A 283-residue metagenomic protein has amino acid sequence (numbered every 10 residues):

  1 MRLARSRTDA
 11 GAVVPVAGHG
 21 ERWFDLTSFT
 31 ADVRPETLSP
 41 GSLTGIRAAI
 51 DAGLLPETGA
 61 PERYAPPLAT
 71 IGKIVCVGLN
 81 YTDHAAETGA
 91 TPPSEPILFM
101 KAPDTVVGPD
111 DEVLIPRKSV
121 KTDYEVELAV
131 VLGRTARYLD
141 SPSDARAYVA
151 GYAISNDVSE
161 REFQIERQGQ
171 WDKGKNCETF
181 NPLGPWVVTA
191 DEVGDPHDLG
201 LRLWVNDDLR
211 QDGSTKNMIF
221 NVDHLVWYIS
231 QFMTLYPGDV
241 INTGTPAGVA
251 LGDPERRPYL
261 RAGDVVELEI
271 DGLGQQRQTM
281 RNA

Functional and structural regions predicted by a protein language model:
M1-P96, V265-E267: N-terminal non-catalytic cap/leader segment that marks the start of a structured domain
R2, K73-V75, P96-L98, D104-T105 (+7 more regions): Structural motif
A4, Y64-P66, E87-G89, V113-T122 (+4 more regions): A generic local secondary-structure boundary/capping motif
A48-A49, G59-E62, H84, A90 (+1 more regions): Catalytic-pocket segment enriched in acidic/His residues
P92-P109, T122-Y124, L260-G272: Structural signature of FAD isoalloxazine-binding scaffolds in flavoprotein oxidoreductases
I97-I115, A136-R137, T179-V188, A247-L251: Short catalytic-site patches enriched in acidic/histidine residues that coordinate or position cofactors/metals
D104, G108-D144, A150-S159: Non-heme Fe(II) oxygenase catalytic core, chiefly the N-lobe of the double-stranded beta-helix
